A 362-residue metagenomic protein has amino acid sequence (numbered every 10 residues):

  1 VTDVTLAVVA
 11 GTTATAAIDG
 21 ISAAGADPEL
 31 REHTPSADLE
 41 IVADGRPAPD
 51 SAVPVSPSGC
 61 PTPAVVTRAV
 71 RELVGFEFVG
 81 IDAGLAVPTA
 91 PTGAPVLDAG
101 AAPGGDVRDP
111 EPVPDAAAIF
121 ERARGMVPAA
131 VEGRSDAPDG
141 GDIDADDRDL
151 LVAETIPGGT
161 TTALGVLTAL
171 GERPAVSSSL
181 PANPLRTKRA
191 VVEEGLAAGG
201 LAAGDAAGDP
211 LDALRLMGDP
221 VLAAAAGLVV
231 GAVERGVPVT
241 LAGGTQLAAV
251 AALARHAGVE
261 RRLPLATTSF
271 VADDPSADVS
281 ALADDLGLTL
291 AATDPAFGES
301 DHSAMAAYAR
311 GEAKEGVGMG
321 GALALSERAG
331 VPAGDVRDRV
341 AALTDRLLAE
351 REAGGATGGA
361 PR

Functional and structural regions predicted by a protein language model:
V1-A153, P157-R362: N-terminal loops that bind phosphate or other acidic moieties and the adjacent beta-alpha structural core
